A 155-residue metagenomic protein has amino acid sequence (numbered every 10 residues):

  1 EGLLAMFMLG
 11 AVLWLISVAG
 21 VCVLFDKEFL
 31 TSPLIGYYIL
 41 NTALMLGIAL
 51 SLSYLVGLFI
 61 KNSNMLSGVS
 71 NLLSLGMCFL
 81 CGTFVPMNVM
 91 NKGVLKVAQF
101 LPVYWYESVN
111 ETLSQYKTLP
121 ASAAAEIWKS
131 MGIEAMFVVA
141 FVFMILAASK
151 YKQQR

Functional and structural regions predicted by a protein language model:
G2-F7, A124-S130: Alpha-helical segments in transporter systems
L3-S70, L75, V142-F143: Alpha-helical transmembrane segments and their short interhelical loops
V21-L30, I60-K61, V85-M90, Q115 (+2 more regions): Short helix-capping/hinge motifs at transmembrane helix termini and TM-loop junctions
L46-S53, F79-V85, S108-T112: Juxtamembrane membrane-interface segments at transmembrane alpha-helix termini
L55, S114-A123, K129-R155: Junction motif at the cytosolic side of a transmembrane helix
S63-F100: Transmembrane helix segments
P86-W128: Short hydrophobic, aromatic-rich alpha-helical segments embedded in or entering the lipid bilayer of multi-pass
